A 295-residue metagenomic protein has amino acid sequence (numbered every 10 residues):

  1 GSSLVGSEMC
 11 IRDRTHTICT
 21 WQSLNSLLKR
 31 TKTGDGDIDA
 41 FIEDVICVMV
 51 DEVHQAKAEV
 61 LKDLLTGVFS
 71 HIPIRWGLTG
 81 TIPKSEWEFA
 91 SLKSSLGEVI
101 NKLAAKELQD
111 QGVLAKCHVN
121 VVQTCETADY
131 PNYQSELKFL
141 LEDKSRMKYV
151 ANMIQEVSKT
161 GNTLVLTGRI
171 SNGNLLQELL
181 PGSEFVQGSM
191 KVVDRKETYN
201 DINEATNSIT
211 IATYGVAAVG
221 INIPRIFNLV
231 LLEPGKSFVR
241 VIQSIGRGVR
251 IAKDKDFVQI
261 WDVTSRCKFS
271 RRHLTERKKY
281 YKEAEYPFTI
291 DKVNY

Functional and structural regions predicted by a protein language model:
G1-G6, C10-I11: Single conserved hydrophobic/aromatic residue that forms the stacking wall/gate of nucleotide- or nucleobase-binding
C19-I46, A56-D63, T213-Y214: Conserved RecA-like ASCE ATPase "motif II neighborhood" in helicase/translocase motors
I46-C47, H54-H118, Y281: Post-DEXD/H (motif II) to motif III coupling segment of the RecA-like Helicase ATP-binding lobe
D129-G168, N174-L175: Conserved interdomain hinge at the start of the Helicase C-terminal
N174-L175, E184-A218: Conserved helicase ATPase core of P-loop NTP-dependent helicases/translocases
I221-P234, Q259-D262: A short beta-strand element within the Helicase C-terminal
S237-I260: Conserved SF2 helicase motif VI
A252-Y295: C-terminal helicase lobe
